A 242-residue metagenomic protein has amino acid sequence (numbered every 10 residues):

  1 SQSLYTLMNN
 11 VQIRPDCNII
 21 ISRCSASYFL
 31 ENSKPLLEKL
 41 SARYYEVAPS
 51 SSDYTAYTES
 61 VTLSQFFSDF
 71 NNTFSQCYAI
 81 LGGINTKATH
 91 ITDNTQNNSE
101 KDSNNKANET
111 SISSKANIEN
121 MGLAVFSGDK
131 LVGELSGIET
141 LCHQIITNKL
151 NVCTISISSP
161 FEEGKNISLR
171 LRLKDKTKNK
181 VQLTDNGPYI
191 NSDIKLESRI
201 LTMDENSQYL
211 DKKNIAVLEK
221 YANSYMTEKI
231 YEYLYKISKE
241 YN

Functional and structural regions predicted by a protein language model:
S1-N242: Membrane-proximal alpha-helical signals and transmembrane carboxylates
